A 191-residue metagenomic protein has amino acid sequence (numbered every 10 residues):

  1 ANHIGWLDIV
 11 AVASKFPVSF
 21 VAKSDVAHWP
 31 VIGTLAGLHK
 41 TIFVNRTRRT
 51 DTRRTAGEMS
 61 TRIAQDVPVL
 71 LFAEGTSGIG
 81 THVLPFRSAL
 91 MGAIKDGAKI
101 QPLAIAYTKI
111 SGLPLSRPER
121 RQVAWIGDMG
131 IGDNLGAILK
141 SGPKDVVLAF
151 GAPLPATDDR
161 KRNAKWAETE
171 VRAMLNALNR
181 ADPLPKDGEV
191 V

Functional and structural regions predicted by a protein language model:
A1-R49: Catalytic core of membrane glycerolipid acyltransferases/transacylases, capturing the structured, soluble-facing
H3-G5, G75-G78, Y107: Short glycine-rich anion-binding loops that position phosphate/pyrophosphate groups of nucleotides and phosphorylated
V10-S14, A56, H82-P85: Short amphipathic alpha-helical segments
V31-T34, I79-W166, A181-P185: A cross-family acyltransferase "interaction/gating" segment
T41, D66-F72, K99: Residue-level preference for the first positions of well-ordered beta-strands
T52, T76-T81: Acidic, metal-coordinating catalytic cores used for nucleic-acid/nucleotide bond scission and strand-transfer chemistry
E58-Q65: Short amphipathic alpha-helix with an adjacent loop that forms part of the alpha/beta core around
E170-L178: C-terminal alpha-helix
